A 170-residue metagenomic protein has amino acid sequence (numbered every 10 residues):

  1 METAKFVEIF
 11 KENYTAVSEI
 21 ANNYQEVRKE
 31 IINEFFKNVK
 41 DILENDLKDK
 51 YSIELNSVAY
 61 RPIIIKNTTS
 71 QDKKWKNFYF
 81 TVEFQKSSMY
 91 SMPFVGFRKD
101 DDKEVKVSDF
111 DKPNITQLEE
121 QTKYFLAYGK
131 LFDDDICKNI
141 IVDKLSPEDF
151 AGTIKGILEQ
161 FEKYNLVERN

Functional and structural regions predicted by a protein language model:
M1: Contiguous mid-protein beta-loop-alpha structural module that forms a pocket-lining wall or clamp of enzyme active
K11-I136: Polyanion-binding interface signature
V17, V142-N170: Long, solvent-exposed, polar/charged low-complexity segments
